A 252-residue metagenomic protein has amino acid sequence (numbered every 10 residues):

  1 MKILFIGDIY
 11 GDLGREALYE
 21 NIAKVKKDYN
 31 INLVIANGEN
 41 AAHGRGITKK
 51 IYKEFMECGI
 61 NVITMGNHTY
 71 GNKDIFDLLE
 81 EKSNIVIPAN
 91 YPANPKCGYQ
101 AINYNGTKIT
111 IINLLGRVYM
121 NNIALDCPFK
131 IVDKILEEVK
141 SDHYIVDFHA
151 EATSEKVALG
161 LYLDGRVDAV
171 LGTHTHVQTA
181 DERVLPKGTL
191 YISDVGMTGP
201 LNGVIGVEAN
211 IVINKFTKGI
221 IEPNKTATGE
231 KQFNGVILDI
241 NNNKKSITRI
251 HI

Functional and structural regions predicted by a protein language model:
M1-I252: Acidic, metal/ion-coordinating pockets
